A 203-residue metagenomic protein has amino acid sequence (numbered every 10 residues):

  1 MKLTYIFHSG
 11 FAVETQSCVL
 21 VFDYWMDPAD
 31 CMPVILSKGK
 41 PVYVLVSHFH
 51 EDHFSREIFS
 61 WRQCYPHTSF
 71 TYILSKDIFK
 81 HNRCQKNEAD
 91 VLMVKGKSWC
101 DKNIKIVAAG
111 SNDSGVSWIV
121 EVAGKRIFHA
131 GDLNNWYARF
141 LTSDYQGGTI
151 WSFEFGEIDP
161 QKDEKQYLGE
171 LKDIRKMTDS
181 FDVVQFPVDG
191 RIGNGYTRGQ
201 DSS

Functional and structural regions predicted by a protein language model:
M1-S37, G115-W136, L141: Conserved beta-strand hairpin/beta-sheet module of binuclear metal-dependent hydrolase folds, prominently
M1-S9, T71, R83-D101, I192-S203: Binuclear metal-ion centers of metallo-dependent hydrolases, dominated by the metallo-beta-lactamase
K2-Y5, V19-D23, V44, T68-K76 (+1 more regions): Short, hydrophobic beta-strand segments that form beta-sheet elements in well-ordered domains
L20-W25, V46-H50, I104-G110, I158-E164 (+1 more regions): Short, flexible loop segments at the rims of nucleotide/cofactor-binding pockets, characterized by
D23-M26, F49, D77, S111 (+3 more regions): Active-site metal-binding loops of divalent metal-dependent hydrolases
D27-I78, D173-Q185, D189: Active-site metal-binding motif and surrounding structural segment of the metallo-beta-lactamase
T68-K125: Metallo-beta-lactamase
I73, T142-S203: Cap/insert and terminal regions of metallo-dependent hydrolase folds
